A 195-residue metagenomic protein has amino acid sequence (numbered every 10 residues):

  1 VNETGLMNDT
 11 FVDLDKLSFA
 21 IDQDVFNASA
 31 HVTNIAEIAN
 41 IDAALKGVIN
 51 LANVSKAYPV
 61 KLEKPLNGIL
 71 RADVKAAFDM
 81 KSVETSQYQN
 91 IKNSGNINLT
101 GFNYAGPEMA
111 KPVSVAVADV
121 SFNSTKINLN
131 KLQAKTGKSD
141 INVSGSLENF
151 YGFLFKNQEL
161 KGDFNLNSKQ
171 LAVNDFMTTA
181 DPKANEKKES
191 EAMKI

Functional and structural regions predicted by a protein language model:
V1-D13, D24-A116, F122-T125, S139-I195: Membrane-proximal interfacial segments on either side of biological membranes
L17-D22, A134-G137: Short, solvent-exposed aromatic-acidic interface loops
L99, Q133-A134: Short beta-strand element of the conserved SAM-dependent methyltransferase core
